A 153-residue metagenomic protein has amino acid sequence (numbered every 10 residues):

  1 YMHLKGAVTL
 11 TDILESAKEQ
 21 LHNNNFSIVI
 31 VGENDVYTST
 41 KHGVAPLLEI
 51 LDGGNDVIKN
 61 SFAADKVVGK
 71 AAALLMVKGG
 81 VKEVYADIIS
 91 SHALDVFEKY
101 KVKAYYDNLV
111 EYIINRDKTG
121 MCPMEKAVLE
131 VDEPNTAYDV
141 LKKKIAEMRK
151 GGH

Functional and structural regions predicted by a protein language model:
Y1-V8: N-terminal amphipathic/basic-hydrophobic helices that include classical n-h-c signal peptides and signal-anchor
L10-D87, L109-V110, I114-A127: Conserved mixed alpha/beta catalytic, RNA-binding, or beta-rich assembly cores of soluble enzyme, regulatory
G79-K82, L94-H153: C-terminal binding/interaction regions
I88-H92: Short, polar loop motifs at secondary-structure junctions
